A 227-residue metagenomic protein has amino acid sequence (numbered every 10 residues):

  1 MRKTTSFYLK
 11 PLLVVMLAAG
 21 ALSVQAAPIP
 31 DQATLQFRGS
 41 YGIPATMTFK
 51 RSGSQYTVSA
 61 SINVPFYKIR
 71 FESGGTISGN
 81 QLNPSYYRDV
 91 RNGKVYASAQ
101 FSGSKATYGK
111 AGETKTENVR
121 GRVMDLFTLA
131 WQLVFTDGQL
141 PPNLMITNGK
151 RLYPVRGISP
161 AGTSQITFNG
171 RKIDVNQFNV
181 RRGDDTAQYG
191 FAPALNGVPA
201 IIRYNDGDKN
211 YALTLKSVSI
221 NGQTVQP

Functional and structural regions predicted by a protein language model:
M1, S102-K105, A111: Short alpha-helix boundary/capping motifs
R2-L13: Bacterial N-terminal signal peptides that target proteins for export
L22-A26: Sec/Tat signal peptide C-region and signal peptidase I cleavage site
A27-G103, G138-P227: Acidic, serine/threonine-rich low-complexity disordered tracts
T107-A130: Acidic/charged, solvent-exposed loop-and-adjacent secondary-structure segments enriched in E/D, K/R, S/T, and G/P
L129-D137: Beta-strand/loop-rich accessory regions of lumenal/periplasmic or secreted enzymes, predominantly carbohydrate-active
